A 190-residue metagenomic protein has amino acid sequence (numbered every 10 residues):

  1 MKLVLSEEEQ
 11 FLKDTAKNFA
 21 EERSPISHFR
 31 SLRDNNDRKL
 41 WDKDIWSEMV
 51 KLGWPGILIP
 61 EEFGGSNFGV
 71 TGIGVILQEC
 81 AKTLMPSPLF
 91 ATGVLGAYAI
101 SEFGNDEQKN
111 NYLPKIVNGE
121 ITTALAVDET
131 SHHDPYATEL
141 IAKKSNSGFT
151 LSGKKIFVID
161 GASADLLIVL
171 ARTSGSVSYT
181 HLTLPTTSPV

Functional and structural regions predicted by a protein language model:
M1-F90, N111, K115: Amphipathic, small/basic residue-rich leader segments at the start of a protein or domain
G53, N105, G153: Conserved G/P- and acidic residue-centered "switch" motifs that form tight phosphate/ATP-binding loops in soluble
M85-E107: N-terminal glycine-rich flavin-associated loop
G119-D128: A short, Trp-centered hydrophobic/proline-enriched beta-strand micro-motif
A126, S152-L182: A short core secondary-structure module
A142-K143: A structural signal for short hydrophobic beta-strand segments in well-ordered beta-sheet cores
H181, T187-V190: Single conserved hydrophobic/aromatic residue that forms the stacking wall/gate of nucleotide- or nucleobase-binding
